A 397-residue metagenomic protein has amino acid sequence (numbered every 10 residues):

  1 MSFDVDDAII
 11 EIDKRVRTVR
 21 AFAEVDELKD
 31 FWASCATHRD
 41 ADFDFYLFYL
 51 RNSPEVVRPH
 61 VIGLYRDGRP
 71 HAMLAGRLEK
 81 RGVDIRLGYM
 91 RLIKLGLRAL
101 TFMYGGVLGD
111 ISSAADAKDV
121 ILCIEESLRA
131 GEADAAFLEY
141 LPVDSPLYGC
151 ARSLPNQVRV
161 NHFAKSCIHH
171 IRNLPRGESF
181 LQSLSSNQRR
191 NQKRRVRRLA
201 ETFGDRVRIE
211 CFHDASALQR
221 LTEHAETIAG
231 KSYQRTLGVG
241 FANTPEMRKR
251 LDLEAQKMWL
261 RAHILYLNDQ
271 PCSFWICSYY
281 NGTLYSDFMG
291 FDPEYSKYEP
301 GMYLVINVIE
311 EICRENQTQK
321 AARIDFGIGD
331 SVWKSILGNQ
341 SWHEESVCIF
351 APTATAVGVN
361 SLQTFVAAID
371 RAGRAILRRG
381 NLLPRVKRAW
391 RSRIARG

Functional and structural regions predicted by a protein language model:
S2-R15, L78-K80, Y148-S179, L267 (+2 more regions): Active-site/acyl-donor-binding loops of N-acyltransferases
D13-L92, Y140-H169, P175-K297: A conserved beta-strand-loop-helix scaffold within acyl/acetyltransferase catalytic domains
C35-H38, S127, A375, R379 (+1 more regions): Surface-exposed polar/charged interaction patches
E55, L97-T101, L108-S113, I171-G177 (+8 more regions): Low-complexity, flexible helical/coil segments
R58-P59, R81-A164, N281-H343, C348-I349: Acyl-donor binding region in acyl/amide transferases
R391-G397: Terminal accessory/targeting
